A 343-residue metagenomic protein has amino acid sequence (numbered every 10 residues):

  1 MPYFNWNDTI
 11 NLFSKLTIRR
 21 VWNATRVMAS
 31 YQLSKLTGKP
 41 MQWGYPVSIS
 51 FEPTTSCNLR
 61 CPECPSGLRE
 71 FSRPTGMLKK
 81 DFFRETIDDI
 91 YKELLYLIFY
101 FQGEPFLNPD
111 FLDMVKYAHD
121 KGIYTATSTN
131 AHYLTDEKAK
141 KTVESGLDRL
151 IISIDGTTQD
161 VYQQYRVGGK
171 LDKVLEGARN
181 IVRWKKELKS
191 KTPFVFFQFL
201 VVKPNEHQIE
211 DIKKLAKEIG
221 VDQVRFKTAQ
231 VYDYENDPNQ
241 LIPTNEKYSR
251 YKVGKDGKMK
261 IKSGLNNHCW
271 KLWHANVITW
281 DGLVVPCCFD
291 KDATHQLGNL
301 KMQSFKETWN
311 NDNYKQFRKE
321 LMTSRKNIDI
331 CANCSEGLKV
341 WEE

Functional and structural regions predicted by a protein language model:
M1-F13, E52, R73-G76, K121-Y124 (+3 more regions): Radical SAM enzyme [4Fe-4S]-AdoMet core and its adjacent flexible, acidic and glycine-rich loops/tails across
P2-R149, D160, Q164, G168-E176 (+2 more regions): Conserved alpha-helical substructure of the radical SAM core
V47, K271-L272, N327: Short, basic and Ser/Thr-rich N-terminal targeting/leader segments
E52, S56-L59, G264, K326-D329: Disulfide-bonded cysteine motifs in exported proteins
N58-S66, F289, D329-E336: Local cysteine-cluster metal-coordination motifs and their immediate loop/turn environment, predominantly Fe-S cluster
K319-L321, I328-C331: Short amphipathic alpha-helical segments at helix boundaries and their inter-helical linkers
